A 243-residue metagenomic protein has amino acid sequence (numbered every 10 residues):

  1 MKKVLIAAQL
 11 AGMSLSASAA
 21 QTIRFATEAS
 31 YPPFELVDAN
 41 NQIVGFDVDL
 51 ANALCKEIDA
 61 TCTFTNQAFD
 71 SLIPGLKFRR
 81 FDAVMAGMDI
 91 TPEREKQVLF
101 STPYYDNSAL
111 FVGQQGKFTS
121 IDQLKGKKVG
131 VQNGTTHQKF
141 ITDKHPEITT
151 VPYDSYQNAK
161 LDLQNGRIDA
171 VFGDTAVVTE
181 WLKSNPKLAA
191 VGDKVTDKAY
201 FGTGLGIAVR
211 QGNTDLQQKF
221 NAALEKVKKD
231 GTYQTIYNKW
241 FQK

Functional and structural regions predicted by a protein language model:
A20-G87, D230: Extracytoplasmic small-molecule ligand-binding "clamshell" domains of the periplasmic binding protein/Venus flytrap
A29, Y105-L110, L182-A222, K243: Periplasmic-binding protein-like
V48-D49, T63-P74, G116, V151-N165 (+1 more regions): Short helix-initiation/N-cap motifs at beta->coil->alpha
D49-E57, K127-K128, T135-T136, G202-K243: Extended ligand-binding regions for polar small-molecule ligands
D59-T61, K77-A86, K128, P146 (+2 more regions): Alpha-to-beta junction loops
S71, G87-K96, F140-D143, D169-F201: A ligand-binding cleft/hinge motif common to bilobed small-molecule-binding domains
G113-V129: Flexible hinge/capping segments at coil-to-helix
F140-Y153, A189-V195, A222-K243: Ligand-binding clefts/hinges and TM-proximal coupling segments of bilobed small-molecule sensing domains
